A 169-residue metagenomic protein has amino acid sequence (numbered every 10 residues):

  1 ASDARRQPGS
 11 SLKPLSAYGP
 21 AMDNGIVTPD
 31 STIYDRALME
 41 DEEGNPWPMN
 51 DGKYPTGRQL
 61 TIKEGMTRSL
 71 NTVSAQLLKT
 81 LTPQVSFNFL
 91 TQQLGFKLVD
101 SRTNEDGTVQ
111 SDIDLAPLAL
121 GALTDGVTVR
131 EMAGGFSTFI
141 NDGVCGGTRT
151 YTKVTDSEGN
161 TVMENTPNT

Functional and structural regions predicted by a protein language model:
A1, M22-I26, L38-M39, T67-N71 (+2 more regions): Glycine-rich, acidic and aromatic/proline-enriched surface loops and short helix-turn segments that act as binding
A1-A4, N71, I113-L120: Glycine- and acidic
S2-S10, G52-K53, Q110, N168-T169: Short, contiguous acidic/charged loop-to-helix segments that flank catalytic cores in large enzymes
D3-K13, L120-V127: Gly/Ser-rich catalytic serine loop of serine hydrolases
Q7, S16, T28, T61 (+4 more regions): Extracytoplasmic/secreted proteins, especially bacterial periplasmic and envelope-associated proteins
Q7-I33, G65, G135-F139: Active-site SXXK
I26-S86, L115, S157-T169: Conserved catalytic neighborhood of penicillin-recognizing serine enzymes
K97-E158: Active-site-proximal helix/loop microenvironment of the serine DD-peptidase/beta-lactamase transpeptidase fold
